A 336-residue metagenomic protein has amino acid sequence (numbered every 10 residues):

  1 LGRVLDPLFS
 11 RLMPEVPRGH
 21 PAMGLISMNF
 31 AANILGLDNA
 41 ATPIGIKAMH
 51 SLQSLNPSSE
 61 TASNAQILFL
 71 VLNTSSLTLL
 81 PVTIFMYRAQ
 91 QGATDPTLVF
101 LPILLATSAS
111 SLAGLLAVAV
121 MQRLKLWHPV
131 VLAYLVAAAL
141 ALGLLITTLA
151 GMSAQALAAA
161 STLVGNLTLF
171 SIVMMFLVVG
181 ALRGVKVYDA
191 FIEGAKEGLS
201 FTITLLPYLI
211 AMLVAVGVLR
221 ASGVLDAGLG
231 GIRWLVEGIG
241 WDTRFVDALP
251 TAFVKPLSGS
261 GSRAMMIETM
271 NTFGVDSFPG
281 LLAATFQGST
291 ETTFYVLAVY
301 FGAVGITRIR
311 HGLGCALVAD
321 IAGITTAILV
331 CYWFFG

Functional and structural regions predicted by a protein language model:
L1-L5, N64-I67, W127-A138, L169-I172 (+1 more regions): Alpha-helical transmembrane segments of integral membrane proteins, especially early/N-terminal helices
L1-S54, A154, R183-T272: Membrane-embedded alpha-helical segments and adjacent helix-loop junctions characteristic of multi-pass solute
P17, P129-A133, F278, F294: Residue-level signal for secondary-structure boundary elements
F30, L72-S75, F176, V214: Residue-level signal for pocket-adjacent positions within structured domains
A41, A48-A89, A93-R123, L249-G336: C-terminal transmembrane helix pair
M86-L219, G238, H311-G336: Signature of multi-pass transmembrane helix bundles
